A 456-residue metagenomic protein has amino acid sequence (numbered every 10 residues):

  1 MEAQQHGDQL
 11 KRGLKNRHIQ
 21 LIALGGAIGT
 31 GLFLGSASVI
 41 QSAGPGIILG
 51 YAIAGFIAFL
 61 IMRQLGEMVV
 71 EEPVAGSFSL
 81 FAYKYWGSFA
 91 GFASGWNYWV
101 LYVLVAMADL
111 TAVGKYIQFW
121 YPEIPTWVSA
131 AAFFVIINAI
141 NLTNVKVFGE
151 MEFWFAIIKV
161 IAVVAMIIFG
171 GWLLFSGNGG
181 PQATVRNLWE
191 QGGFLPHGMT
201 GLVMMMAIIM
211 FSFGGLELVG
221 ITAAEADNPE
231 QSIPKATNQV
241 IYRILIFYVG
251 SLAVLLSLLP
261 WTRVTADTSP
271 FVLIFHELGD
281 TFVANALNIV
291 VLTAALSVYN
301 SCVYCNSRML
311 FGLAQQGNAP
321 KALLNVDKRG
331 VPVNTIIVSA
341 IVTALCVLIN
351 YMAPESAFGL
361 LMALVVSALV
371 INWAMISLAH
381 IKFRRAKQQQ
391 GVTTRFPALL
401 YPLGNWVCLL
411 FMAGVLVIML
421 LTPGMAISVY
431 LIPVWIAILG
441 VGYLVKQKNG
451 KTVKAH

Functional and structural regions predicted by a protein language model:
M1-G7, L80-Y83, D109-A130, A162 (+4 more regions): Helix-loop-helix connectors at the membrane interface of multi-pass transporters/channels
M1-S36, Q41-G46, A58-R63, E72-A75 (+3 more regions): Membrane-interface "cap" regions at the ends of multi-pass membrane proteins
Q5-L10, I48, Y121-P125, I157-N285 (+1 more regions): Helix-loop-helix junctions that connect adjacent transmembrane segments in multi-pass membrane transporters
K11, L34-S129, F133, V240-V249 (+1 more regions): Extracellular loop-to-transmembrane helix junctions
V74, N97-A112, F213-A226, T281-K321 (+2 more regions): Membrane-helix boundary/coupling elements in multi-pass transport proteins
L80-A82, G87, F119, M205 (+2 more regions): TM-loop-TM module centered on a large, flexible mid-protein loop between adjacent transmembrane helices in multi-pass
G114, W127-A183, F213-G214, T237-I241 (+4 more regions): Membrane-interface loop-to-helix entry segments
W154, A322-V331, V370-P423, T452-H456: C-terminal membrane-solvent junction of multi-pass transporters and transport-like membrane proteins
